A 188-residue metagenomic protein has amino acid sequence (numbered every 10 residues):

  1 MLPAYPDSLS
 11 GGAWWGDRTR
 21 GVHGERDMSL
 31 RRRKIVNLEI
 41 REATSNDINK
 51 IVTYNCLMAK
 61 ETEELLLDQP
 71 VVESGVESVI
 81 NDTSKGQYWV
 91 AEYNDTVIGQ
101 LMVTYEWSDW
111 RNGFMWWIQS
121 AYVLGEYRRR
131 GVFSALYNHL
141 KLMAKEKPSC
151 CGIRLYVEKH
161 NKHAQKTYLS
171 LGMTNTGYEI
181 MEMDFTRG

Functional and structural regions predicted by a protein language model:
M28-N46, G188: Conserved N-terminal entry element of GNAT/NAT acetyltransferase domains
E42-S45, T53-G113, Q119, L124 (+2 more regions): Acetyl-CoA-dependent GNAT
A91, R129-S134: Glycine-rich acyl-CoA binding loop
W107-I118, R128, S149-C151, T176: A conserved beta-turn-beta hairpin within the catalytic core of GNAT-like acetyltransferases that forms part
L124-E126, R130, K159-H160: Active-site acidic-Proline motif in GNAT/NAT acetyltransferases
S134, K159-G177: Conserved active-site alpha-helix within GNAT-family acetyltransferase domains
A135-C151: Conserved acyl-CoA
I153-A164, E182, T186: Conserved beta-strand-loop-alpha-helix junction that forms the acyl-donor binding cleft
